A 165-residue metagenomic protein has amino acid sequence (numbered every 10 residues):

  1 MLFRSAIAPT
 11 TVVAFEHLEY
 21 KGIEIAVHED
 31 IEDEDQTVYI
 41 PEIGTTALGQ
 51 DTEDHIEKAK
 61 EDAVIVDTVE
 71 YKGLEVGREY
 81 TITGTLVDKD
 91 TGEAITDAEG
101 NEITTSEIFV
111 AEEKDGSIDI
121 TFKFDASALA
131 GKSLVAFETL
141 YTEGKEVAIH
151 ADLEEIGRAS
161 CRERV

Functional and structural regions predicted by a protein language model:
M1-L2, E163-V165: Short, small-residue-biased leader/transition segments that mark boundaries at the very start of proteins
F3-T10, K72-L74, E112, K123-K132: Short, surface-exposed loop/turn segments at beta-strand-coil junctions that are enriched for proline with nearby
V13-E19, T83, V135-Y141: Extracellular recognition modules
E24-E42, E146-R164: Short beta-strand elements
G44-H55: Short, solvent-exposed loop/edge segments of extracellular or virion-exposed proteins
D54-E70: Contiguous beta-strand segments within globular domains
R78-I95, L140: Extended low-complexity, serine/threonine- and proline-enriched intrinsically disordered segments
E107-I118: Short proline/glycine- and polar residue-rich coil/turn motifs
